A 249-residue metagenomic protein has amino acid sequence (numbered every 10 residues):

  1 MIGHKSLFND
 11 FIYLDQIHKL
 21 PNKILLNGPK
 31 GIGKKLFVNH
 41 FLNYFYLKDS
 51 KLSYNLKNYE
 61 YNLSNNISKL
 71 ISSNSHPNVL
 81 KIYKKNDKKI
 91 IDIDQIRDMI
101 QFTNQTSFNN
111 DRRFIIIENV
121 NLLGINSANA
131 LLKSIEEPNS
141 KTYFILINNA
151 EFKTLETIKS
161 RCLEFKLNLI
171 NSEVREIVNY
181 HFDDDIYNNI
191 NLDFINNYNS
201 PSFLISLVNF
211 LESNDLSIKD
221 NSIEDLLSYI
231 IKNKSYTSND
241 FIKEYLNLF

Functional and structural regions predicted by a protein language model:
M1-Y44, S50-S72, S140-T142, N149-F249: Charged, glycine-rich active-site and insertion segments that engage polyanionic ligands
N9-D15, N66-L70, D92-F114, L122 (+1 more regions): Conserved alpha-helical scaffold flanking the Walker A/P-loop in AAA+ ATPase domains
N27, K81-N86: A short hydrophobic beta-strand->loop->alpha-helix junction that borders the nucleotide-binding pocket of P-loop NTPases
V79-K81, E164: Conserved beta-strand scaffold positions in the cores of enzyme catalytic domains, especially in NTP/NDP-utilizing
N86-I93, E164: Flexible beta-alpha connector loops of hexameric P-loop NTPases
N104, N129-L146: Conserved catalytic/switch belt of AAA+ P-loop NTPases
F114-I116, I145: Structural motif
E118-L122, N129-L132, E136, E151-F152: Catalytic acidic motif of RecA-like/P-loop NTPases
